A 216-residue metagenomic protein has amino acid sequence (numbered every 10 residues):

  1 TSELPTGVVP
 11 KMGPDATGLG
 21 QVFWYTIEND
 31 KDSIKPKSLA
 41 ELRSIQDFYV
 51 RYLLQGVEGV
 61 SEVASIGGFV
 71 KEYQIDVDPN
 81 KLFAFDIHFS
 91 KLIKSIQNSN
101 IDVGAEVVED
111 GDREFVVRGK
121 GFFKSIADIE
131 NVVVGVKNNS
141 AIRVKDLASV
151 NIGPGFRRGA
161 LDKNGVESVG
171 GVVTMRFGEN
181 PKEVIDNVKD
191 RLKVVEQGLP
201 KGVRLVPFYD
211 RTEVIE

Functional and structural regions predicted by a protein language model:
T1-E216: Membrane-proximal extracytoplasmic
